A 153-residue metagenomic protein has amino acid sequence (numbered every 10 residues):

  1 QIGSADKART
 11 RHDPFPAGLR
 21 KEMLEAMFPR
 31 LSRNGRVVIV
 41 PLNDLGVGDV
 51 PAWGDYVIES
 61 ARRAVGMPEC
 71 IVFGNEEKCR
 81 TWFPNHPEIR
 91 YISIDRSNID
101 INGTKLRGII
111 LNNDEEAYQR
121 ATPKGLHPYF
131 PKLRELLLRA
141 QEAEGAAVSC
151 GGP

Functional and structural regions predicted by a protein language model:
Q1-G152: Nucleotidyltransferase catalytic core that binds NTPs
